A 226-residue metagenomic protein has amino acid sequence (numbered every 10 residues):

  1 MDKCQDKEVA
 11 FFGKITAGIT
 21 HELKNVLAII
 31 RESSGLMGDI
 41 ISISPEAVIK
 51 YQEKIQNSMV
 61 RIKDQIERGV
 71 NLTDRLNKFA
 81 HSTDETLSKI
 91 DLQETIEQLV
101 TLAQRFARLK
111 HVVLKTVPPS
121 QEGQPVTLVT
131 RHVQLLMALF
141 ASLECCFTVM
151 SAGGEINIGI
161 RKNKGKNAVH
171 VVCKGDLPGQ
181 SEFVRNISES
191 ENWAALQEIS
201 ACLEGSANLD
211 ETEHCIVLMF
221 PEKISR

Functional and structural regions predicted by a protein language model:
M1-F11, I224-R226: Conserved signal-transmission helix
C4, N25-E67, L87, P125 (+1 more regions): Histidine phosphotransfer helical core of two-component systems
K14-N25, R131-G154, A194-C202: Conserved ATP-binding N-box helix of the HATPase_c
I49-V113: Conserved DHp (HisKA) dimerization/phosphotransfer helix of two-component histidine kinases, i.e., the long coiled-coil
V113-V126, N163: Conserved catalytic submotifs in the C-terminal HATPase_c
G154-R161: A conserved short beta-strand within the histidine kinase catalytic ATPase domain
K166-Q197: Glycine-rich/acidic phosphate-handling loop/turn and adjacent ATP-lid/helix of nucleotide-binding kinase/ATPase domains
A201-L218: Glycine-rich ATP-binding loops of the HATPase_c
